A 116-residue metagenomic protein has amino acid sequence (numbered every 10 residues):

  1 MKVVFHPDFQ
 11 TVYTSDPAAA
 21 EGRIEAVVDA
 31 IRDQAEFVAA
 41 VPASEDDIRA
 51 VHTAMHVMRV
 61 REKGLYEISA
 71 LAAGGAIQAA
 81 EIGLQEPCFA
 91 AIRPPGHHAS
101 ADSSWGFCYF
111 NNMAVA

Functional and structural regions predicted by a protein language model:
M1-A116: HDAC/HDAC-like amidohydrolase catalytic core signature
